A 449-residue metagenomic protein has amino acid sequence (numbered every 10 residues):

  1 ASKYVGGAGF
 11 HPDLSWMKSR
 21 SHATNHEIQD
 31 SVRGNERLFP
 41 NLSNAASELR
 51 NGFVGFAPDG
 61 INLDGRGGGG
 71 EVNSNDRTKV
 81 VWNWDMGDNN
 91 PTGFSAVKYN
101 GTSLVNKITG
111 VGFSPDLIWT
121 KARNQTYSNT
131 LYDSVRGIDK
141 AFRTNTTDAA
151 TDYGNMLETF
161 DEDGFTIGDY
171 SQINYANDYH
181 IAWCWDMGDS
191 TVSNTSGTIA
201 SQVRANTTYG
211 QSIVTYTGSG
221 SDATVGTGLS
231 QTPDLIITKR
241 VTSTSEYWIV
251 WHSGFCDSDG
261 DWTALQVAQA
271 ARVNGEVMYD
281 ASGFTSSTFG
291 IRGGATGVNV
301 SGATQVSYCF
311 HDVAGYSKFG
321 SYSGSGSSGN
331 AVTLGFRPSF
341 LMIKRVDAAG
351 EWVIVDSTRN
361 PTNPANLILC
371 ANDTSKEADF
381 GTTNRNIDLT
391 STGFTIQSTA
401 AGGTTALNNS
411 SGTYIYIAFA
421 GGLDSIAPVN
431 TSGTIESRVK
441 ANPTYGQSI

Functional and structural regions predicted by a protein language model:
A1-I449: Surface-exposed molecular-recognition determinants
